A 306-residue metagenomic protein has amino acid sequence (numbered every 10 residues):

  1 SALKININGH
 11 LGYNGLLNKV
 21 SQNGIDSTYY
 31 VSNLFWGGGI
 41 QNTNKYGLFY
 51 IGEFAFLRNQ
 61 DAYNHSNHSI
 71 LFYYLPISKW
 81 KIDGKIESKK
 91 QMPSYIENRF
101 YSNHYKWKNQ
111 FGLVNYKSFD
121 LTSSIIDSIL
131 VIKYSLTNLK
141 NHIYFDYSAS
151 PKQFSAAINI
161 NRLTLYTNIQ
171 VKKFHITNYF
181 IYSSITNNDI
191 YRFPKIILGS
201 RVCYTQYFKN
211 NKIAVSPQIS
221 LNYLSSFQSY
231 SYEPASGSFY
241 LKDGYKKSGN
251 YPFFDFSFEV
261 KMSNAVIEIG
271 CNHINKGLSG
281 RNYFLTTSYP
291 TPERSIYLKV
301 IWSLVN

Functional and structural regions predicted by a protein language model:
S1-N306: Exposed, low-structure sequence patches enriched in small/polar residues
